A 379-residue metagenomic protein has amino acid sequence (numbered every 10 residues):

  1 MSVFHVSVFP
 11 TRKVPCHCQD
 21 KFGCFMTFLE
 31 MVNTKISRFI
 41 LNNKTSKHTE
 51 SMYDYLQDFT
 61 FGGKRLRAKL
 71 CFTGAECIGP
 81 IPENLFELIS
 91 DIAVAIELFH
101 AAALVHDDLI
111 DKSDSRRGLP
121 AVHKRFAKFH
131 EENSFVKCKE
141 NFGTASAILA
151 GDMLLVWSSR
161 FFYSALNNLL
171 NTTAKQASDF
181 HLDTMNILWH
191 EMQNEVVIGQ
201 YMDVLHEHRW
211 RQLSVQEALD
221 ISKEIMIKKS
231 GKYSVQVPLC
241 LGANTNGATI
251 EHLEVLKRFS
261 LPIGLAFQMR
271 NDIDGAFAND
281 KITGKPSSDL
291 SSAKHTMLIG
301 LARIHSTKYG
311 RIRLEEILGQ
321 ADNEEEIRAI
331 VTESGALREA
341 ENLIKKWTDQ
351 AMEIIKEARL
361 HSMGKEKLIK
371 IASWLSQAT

Functional and structural regions predicted by a protein language model:
M1-T379: All-alpha prenyltransferase/terpene-synthase fold signal
